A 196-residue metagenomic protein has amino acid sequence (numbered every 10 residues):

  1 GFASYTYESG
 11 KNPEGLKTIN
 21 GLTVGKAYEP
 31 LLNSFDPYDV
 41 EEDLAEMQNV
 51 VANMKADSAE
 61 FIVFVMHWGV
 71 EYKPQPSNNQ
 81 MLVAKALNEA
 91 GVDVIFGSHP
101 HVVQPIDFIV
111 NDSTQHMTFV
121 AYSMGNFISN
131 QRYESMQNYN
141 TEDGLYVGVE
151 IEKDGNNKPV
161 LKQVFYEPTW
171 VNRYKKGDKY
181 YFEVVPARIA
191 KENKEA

Functional and structural regions predicted by a protein language model:
G1-A196: Acidic, metal/ion-coordinating pockets
